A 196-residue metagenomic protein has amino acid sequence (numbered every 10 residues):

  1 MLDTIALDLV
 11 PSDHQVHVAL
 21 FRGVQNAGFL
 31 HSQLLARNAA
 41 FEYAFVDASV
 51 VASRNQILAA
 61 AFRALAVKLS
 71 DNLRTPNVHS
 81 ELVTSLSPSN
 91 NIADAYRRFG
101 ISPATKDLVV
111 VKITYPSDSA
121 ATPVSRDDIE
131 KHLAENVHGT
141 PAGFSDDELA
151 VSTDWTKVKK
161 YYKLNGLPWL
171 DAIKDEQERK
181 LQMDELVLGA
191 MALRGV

Functional and structural regions predicted by a protein language model:
M1-H17, R22-A44, Y162-V196: Charge-rich, low-complexity segments
L2-L9, V16, V24-F99: Positively charged, polar, low-complexity stretches
H14-H17, H79, H132, H138: Histidine (H) residue identity feature
Y96-V196: Glycine-rich, aromatic-bearing surface loops/beta-hairpins
